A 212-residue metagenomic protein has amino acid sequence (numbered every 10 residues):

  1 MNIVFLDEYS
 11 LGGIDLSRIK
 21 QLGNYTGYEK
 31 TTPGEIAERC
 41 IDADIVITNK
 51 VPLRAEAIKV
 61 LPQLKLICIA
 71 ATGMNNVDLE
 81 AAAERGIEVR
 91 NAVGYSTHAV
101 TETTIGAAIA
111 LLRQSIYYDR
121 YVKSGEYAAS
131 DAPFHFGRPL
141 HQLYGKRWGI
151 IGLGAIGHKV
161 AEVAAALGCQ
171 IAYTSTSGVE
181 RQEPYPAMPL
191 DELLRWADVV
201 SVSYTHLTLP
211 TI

Functional and structural regions predicted by a protein language model:
M1-A43, G168: N-terminal glycine-/charge-rich "phosphate-binding" loop or analogous flexible N-terminal tail
Q21, F134-L207: Rossmann-like dinucleotide/phosphate-binding beta-alpha-beta segment
E29, A70-A71, E88-H98: Short beta->alpha connector loops at strand-helix junctions that form conserved, small/polar/Pro-enriched
E38-R39, A57-V60, E192-L193: Structural alpha-helical scaffold elements that stabilize or flank donor/cofactor-binding regions in carbohydrate
N76-R85: Rossmann-fold NAD(P)-binding glycine/threonine-rich loop
V93-R147: Phosphate-binding beta-alpha-beta segment of Rossmann-like dinucleotide-binding domains, i.e., the NAD(P)
T208-I212: A short, hydrophobic C-terminal helix/tail in secreted or cell-surface proteins
